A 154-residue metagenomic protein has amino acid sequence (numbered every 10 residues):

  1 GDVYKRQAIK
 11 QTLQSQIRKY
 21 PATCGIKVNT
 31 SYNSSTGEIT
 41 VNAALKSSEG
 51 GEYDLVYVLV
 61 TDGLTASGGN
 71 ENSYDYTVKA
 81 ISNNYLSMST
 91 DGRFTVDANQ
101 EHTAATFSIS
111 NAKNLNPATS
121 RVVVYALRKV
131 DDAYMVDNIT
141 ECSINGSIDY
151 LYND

Functional and structural regions predicted by a protein language model:
G1-D154: Short, conserved sequence motifs used for protein processing/export or organelle targeting and for catalysis
